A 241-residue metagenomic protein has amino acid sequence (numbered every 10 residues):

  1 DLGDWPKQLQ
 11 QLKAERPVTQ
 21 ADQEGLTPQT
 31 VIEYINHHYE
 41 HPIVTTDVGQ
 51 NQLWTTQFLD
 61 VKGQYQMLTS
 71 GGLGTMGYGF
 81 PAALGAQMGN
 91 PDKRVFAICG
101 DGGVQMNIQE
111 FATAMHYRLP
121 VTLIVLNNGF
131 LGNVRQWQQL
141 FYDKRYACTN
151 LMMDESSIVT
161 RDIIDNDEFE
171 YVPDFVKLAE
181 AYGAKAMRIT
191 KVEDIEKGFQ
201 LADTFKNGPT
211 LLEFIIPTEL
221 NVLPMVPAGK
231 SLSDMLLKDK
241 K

Functional and structural regions predicted by a protein language model:
D1-D4: Terminal amphipathic helices with adjacent charged low-complexity linkers/tails
K7-A86: Active-site diphosphate/adenylate-binding microenvironment
W54-K241: Thiamine diphosphate
